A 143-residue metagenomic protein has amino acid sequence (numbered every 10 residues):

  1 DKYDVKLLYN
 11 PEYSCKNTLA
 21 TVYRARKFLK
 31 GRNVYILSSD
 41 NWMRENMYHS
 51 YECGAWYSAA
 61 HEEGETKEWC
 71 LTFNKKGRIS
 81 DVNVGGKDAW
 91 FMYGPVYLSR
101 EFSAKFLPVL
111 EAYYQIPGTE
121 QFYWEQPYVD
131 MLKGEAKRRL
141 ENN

Functional and structural regions predicted by a protein language model:
K2-W69: Conserved beta-loop-beta/alpha segment of the NTase-like Rossmann-fold superfamily that binds/positions NTPs
D4-K6, R78, K137-R139: Conserved beta-strand segments of alpha/beta enzyme cores
L8-N10, V82, E141: Hydrophobic residues at beta-strand termini and immediately following loops that shape nucleotide-binding pockets
Y35, V96, Q121: Residues that recognize and position ribonucleotide moieties
M43-G118: Conserved core of the sugar-phosphate nucleotidyltransferase
I116-P127, N143: An accessory alpha-helical subdomain
V129-N142: Catalytic donor-sugar/metal-binding loop of nucleotide-sugar-dependent glycosyltransferases
